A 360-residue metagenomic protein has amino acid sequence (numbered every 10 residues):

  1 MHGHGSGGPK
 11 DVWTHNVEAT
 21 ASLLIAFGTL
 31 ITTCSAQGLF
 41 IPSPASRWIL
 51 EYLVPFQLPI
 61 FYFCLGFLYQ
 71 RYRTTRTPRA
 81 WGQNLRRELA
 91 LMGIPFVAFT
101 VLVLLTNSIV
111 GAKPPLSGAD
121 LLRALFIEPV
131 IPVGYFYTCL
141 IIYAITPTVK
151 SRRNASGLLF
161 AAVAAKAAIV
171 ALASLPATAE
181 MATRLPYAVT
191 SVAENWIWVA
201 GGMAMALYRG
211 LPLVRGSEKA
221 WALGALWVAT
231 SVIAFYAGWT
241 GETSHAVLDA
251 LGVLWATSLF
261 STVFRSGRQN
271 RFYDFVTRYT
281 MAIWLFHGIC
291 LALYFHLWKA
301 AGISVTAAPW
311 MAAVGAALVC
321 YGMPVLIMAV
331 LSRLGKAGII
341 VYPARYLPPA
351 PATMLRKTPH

Functional and structural regions predicted by a protein language model:
M1-A168, A301-H360: Membrane-cytosol interface segments of multi-pass membrane proteins, especially ER/Golgi lipid-handling enzymes
H15-S22, V97, L251, W255 (+1 more regions): Residues within membrane-spanning alpha-helices of integral membrane proteins, especially the hydrophobic core/packing
L23-L30, V101, A162-A177, G224-A237 (+1 more regions): Aromatic-anchored segments of alpha-helical transmembrane domains
C34-L39, S108-K113, L172-A182, V232-T240 (+1 more regions): Juxtamembrane "helix-exit" motif on the non-cytosolic side of transmembrane helices
S46-P59, R123-Y137, P176-W198, V214 (+2 more regions): Interfacial loop-to-helix transition and helix-capping segments at the boundaries of transmembrane helices
F67-R71, I142-K150, W198-L211, V253-R265 (+3 more regions): Hydrophobic transmembrane alpha-helices
L158-G210: Loop-centered beta-sheet repeat module
L207, L211-F275, A292, L297-W298 (+1 more regions): Alpha-helical transmembrane segments and terminal signal-anchor/GPI-anchor hydrophobic tails, characterized by long
